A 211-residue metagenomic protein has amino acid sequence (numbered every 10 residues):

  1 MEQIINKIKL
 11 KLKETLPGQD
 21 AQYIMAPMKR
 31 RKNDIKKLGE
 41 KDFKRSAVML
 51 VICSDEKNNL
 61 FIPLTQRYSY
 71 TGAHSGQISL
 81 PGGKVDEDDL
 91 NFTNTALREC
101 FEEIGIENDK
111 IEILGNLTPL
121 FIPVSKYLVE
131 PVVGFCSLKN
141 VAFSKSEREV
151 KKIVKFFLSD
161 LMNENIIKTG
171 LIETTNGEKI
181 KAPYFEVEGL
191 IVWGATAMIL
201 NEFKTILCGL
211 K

Functional and structural regions predicted by a protein language model:
M1-S79, K84-E102, I106-N116, L120-L138 (+3 more regions): N-terminal leader/linker segments that precede catalytic domains of diphosphate-processing enzymes
N140-F143: A short, acidic/glycine-rich surface segment
K145-I180, E186: NUDIX/MutT-family hydrolases
